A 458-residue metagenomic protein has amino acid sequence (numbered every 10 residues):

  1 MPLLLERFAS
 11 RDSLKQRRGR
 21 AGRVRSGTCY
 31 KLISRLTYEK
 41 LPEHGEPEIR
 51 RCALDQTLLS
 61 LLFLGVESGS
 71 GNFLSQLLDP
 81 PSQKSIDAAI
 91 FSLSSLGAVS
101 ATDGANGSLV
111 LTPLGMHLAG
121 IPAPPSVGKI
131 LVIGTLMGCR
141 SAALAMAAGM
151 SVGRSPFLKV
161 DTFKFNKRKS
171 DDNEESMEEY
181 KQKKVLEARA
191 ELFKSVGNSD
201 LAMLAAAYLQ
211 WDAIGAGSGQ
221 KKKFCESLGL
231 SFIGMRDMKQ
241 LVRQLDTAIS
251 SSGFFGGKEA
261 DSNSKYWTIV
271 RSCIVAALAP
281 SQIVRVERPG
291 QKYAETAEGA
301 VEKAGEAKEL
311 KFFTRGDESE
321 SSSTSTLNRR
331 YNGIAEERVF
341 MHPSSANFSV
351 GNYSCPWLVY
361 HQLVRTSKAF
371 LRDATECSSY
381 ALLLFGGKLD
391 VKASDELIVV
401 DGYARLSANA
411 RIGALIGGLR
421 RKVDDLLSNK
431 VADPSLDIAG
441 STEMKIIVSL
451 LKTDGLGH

Functional and structural regions predicted by a protein language model:
P2-L41, D55-L59: Conserved segment of the helicase C-terminal RecA-like domain
F8, E48, G417: Ordered, soluble secondary-structure elements with a strong preference for glycine-centered loop motifs and nearby
R18-A21, I249, L278, V423: Hydrophobic, Leu/Ile/Phe/Ala-enriched alpha-helical segments that form helix-helix packing faces
I33-A410, A414: Second RecA-like catalytic domain
L382-H458: Long C-terminal appendages of very large multidomain proteins
